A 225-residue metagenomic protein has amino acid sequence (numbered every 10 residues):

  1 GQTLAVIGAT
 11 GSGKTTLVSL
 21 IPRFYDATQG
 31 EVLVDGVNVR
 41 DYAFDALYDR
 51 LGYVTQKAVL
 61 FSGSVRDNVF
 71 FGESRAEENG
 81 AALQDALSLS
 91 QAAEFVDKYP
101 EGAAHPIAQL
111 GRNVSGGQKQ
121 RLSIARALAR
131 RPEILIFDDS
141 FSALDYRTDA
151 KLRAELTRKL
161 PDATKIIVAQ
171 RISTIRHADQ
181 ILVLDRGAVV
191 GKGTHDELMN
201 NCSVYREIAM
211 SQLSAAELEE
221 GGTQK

Functional and structural regions predicted by a protein language model:
G1-K225: ABC-type nucleotide-binding domain
